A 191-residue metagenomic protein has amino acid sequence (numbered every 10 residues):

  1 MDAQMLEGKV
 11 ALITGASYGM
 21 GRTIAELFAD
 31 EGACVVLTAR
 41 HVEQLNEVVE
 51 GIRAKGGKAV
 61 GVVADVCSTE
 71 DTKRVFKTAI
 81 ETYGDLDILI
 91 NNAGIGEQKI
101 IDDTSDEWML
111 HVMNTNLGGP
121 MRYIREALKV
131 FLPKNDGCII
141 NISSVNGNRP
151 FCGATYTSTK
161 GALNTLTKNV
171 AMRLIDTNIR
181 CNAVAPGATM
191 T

Functional and structural regions predicted by a protein language model:
V10, S17-Y18: Conserved glycine-rich cofactor-binding loop
E31-E47: Conserved glycine-rich Rossmann-like NAD(P)H-binding loop of the short-chain dehydrogenase/reductase
I100-I101, W108-M113, I139: Substrate-binding pocket helix/loop in short-chain dehydrogenase/reductase
T104, P150-S158, N169: Active-site loop-to-helix junction immediately N-terminal to the catalytic Tyr of the SDR YXXXK motif in Rossmann-fold
I124, T159, T167: Active-site helix of classical SDR
K129, M172-D176: Alpha-helical segment proximal to the catalytic Tyr-Lys
S144: Residue(s) in the substrate-gating loop at a strand-loop-helix junction that position the organic substrate next
